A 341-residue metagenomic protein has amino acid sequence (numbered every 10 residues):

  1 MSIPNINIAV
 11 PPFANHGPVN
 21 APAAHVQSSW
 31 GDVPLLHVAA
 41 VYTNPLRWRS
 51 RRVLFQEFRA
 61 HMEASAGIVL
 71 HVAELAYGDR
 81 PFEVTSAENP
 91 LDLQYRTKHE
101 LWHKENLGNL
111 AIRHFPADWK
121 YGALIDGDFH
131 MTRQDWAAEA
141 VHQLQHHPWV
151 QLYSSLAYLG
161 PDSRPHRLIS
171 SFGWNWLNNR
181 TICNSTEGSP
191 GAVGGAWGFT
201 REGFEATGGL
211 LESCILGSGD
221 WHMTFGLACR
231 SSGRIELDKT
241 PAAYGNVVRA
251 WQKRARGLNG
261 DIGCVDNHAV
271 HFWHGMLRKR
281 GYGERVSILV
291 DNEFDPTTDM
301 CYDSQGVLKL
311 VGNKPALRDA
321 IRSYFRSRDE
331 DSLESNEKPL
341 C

Functional and structural regions predicted by a protein language model:
S2-L36, N44-F58, S213-C341: C-terminal catalytic/acceptor-binding lobe
Y42, L46-R47, F55, H61-G67 (+2 more regions): A conserved acidic beta->alpha catalytic loop
L46-R49, D79-E83, M131-R133, Y158-P161 (+4 more regions): Short catalytic/ligand-binding loop motif for oxyanion handling, primarily in non-cytosolic enzymes, centered on
A73, V150-S155, V265, F272: Short glycine/serine/threonine-enriched helix-capping/active-site loop that flanks the nucleotide-sugar donor pocket
E74-W119: Active-site-proximal specificity loops/subdomain of glycosyltransferases
G122: Short aromatic/hydrophobic "clamp" motif used to bind/position activated sugar donors
I125-G127: Catalytic metal- and UDP-sugar-binding loop of GT-A-like glycosyltransferases, i.e., residues flanking the conserved
H130-C229, N246: Conserved catalytic core of nucleotide-sugar-dependent glycosyltransferases
